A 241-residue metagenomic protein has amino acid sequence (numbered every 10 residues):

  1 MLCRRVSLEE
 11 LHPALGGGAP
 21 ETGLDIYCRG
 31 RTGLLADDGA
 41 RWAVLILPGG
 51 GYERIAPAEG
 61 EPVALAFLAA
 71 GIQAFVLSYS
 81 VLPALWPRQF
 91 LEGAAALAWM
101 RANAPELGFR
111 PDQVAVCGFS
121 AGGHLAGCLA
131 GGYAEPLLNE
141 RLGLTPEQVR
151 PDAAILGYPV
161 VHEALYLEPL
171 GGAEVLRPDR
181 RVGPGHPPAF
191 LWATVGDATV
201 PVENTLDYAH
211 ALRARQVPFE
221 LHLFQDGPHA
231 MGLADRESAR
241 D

Functional and structural regions predicted by a protein language model:
M1-G39: N-terminal cap/lid segment of alpha/beta-hydrolase-fold proteins
D38, P57-F75: Short amphipathic alpha-helix adjacent to the substrate-entry channel of hydrolases
A40-G49: Short beta-strand element of the alpha/beta-hydrolase
I55-P57, L77-P111, A234-D241: Catalytic nucleophile-loop/oxyanion-hole region of alpha/beta-hydrolase and closely related hydrolase-like folds
A95-P178: Primarily recognizes the serine-hydrolase "nucleophile elbow" in alpha/beta-hydrolase and SGNH/GDSL folds
G185, L191-A193, D197: Short beta-strand/loop motif that positions the catalytic acidic residue of the alpha/beta-hydrolase fold
A198-D207: Conserved alpha/beta-hydrolase "acid-adjacent" motif
L206-D241: C-terminal catalytic histidine-bearing segment of alpha/beta-hydrolase fold enzymes
